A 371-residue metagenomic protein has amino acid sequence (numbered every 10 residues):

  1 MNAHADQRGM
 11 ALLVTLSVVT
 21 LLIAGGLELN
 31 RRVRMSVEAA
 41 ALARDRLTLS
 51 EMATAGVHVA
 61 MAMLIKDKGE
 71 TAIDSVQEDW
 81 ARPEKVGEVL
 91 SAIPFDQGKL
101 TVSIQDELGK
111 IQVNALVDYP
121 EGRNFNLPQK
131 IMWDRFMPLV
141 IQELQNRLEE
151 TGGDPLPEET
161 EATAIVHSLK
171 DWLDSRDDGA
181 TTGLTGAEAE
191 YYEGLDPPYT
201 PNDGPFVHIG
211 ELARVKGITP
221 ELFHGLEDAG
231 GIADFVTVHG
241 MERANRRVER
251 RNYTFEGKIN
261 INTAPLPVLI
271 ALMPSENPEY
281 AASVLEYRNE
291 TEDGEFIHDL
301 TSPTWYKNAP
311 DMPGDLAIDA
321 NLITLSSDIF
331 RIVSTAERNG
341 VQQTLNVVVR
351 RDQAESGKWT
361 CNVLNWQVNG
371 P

Functional and structural regions predicted by a protein language model:
N2-P371: Compositionally biased linear targeting/interaction segments
